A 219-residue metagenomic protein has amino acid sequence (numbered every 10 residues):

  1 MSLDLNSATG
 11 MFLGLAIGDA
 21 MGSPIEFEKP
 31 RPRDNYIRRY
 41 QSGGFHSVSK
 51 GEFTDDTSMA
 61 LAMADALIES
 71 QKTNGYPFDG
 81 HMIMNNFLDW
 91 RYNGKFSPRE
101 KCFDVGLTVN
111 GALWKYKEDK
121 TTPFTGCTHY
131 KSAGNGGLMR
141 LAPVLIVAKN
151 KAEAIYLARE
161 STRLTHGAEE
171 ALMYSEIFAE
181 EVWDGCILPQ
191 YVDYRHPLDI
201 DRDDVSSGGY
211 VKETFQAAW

Functional and structural regions predicted by a protein language model:
M1-W219: Structured, active/binding-site neighborhoods that engage oxygen-rich ligands
